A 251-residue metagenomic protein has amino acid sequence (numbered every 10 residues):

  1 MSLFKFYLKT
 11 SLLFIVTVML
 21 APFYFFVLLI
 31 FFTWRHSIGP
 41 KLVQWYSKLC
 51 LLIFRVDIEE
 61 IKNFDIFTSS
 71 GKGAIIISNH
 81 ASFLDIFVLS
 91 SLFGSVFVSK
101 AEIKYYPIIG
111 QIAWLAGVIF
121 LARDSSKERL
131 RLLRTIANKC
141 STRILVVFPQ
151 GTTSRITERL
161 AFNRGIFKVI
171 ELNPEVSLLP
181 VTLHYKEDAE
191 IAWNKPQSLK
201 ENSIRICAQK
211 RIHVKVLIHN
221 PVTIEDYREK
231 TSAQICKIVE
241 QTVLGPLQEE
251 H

Functional and structural regions predicted by a protein language model:
M1-E60, Q111-L115: A transmembrane-helix-recognition feature enriched in membrane-embedded lipid enzymes and envelope glyco-/phospholipid
Y24-T33, G39-K41, L52-I53, S70-S126: Catalytic core of membrane glycerolipid acyltransferases/transacylases, capturing the structured, soluble-facing
K62-S70, R134-S141: Short amphipathic alpha-helix with an adjacent loop that forms part of the alpha/beta core around
G73-I75, V118, T142-F148, S177: Residue-level preference for the first positions of well-ordered beta-strands
H80-S82, G151-S154, L183-Y185: Short glycine-rich anion-binding loops that position phosphate/pyrophosphate groups of nucleotides and phosphorylated
I109-G110, I156-K230: A cross-family acyltransferase "interaction/gating" segment
R129, I136-L145, P149-F162: Soluble extracytoplasmic domains of inner/organellar membrane proteins
L217, P221-H251: A cross-taxonomic marker for long C-terminal extensions/tails that follow the last structured domain
